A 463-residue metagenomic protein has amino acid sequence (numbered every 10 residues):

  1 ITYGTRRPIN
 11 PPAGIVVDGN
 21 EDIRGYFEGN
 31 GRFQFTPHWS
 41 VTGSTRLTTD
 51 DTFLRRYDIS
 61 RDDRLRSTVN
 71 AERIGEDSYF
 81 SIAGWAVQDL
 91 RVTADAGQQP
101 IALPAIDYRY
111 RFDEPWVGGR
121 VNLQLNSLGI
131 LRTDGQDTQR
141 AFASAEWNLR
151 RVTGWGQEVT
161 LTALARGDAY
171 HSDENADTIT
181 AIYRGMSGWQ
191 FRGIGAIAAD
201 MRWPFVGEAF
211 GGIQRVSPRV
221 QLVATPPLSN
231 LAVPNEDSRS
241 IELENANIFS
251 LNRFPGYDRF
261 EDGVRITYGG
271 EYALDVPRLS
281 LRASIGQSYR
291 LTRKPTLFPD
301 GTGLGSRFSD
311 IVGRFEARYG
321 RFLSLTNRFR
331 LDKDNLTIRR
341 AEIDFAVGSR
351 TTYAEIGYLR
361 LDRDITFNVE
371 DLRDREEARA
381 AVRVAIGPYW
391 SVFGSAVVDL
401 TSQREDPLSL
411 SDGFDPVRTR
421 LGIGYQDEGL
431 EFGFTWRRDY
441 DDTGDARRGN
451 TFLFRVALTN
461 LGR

Functional and structural regions predicted by a protein language model:
I1-R463: Outer-membrane beta-barrel proteins and related beta-barrel translocases across Gram-negative bacteria
